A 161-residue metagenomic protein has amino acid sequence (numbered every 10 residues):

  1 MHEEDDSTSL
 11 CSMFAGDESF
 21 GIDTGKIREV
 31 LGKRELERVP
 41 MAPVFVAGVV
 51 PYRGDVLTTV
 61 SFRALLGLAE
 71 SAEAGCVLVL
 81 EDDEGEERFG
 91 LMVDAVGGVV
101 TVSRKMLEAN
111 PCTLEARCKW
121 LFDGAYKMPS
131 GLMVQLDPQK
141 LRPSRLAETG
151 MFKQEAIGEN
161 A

Functional and structural regions predicted by a protein language model:
M1-A161: An acidic, low-aromatic, low-complexity terminal/linker signal
